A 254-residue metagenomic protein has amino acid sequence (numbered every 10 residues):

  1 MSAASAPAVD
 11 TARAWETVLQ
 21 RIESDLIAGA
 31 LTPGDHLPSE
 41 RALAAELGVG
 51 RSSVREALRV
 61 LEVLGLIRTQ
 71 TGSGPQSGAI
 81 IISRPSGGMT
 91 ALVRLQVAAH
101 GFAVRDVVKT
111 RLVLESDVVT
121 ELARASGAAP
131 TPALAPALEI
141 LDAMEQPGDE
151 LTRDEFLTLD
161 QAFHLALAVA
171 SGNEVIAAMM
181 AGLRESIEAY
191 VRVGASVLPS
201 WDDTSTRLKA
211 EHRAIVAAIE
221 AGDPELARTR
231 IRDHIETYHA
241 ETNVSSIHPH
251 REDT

Functional and structural regions predicted by a protein language model:
M1-A3, P224-T254: C-terminal effector-binding regulatory domain of bacterial HTH transcription factors
M1-V113, T120, R124, H250-T254: Short linear motifs at protein or domain termini
D25, G29, G88, S186-G194 (+2 more regions): A short secondary-structure junction motif
V107, R111-V193, H212-A214, L226-Y238: Conserved amphipathic alpha-helical segments that form helical-bundle/coiled-coil interaction surfaces
D154, S205-T206: Short helix-capping and inter-helix turn/linker motifs at the boundaries of alpha-helical repeat units
G194-S205: Extended hydrophobic/aromatic segments used for targeting, binding, or gating
E220-A221: Well-ordered alpha/beta subsegment
